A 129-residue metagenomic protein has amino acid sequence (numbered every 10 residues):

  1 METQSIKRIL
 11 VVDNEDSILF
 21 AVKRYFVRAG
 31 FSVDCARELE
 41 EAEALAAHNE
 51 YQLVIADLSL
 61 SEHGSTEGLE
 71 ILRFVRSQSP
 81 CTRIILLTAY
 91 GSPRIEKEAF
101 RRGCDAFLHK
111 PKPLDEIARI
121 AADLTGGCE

Functional and structural regions predicted by a protein language model:
M1-R8, S77, D115-E129: Non-catalytic signal-transmission and effector/linker regions of two-component phosphorelay proteins
D16-D34: Two-component/phosphorelay signaling modules centered on CheY-like receiver
C35-L53, S61: Acidic, metal-coordinating helix/loop segments flanking the phosphotransfer/catalytic sites of two-component signaling
V54, I84, F107-L108: Two-component signal transduction core modules
S65-C81: Short amphipathic alpha-helix used as the core "switch/output" element in two-component signaling
T66, E70, G91-L108: Alpha4 helix (beta4-alpha4-beta5 surface) of REC/receiver domains from two-component response regulators
P111-K112: Hydrophobic/aromatic docking surface of two-component receiver
